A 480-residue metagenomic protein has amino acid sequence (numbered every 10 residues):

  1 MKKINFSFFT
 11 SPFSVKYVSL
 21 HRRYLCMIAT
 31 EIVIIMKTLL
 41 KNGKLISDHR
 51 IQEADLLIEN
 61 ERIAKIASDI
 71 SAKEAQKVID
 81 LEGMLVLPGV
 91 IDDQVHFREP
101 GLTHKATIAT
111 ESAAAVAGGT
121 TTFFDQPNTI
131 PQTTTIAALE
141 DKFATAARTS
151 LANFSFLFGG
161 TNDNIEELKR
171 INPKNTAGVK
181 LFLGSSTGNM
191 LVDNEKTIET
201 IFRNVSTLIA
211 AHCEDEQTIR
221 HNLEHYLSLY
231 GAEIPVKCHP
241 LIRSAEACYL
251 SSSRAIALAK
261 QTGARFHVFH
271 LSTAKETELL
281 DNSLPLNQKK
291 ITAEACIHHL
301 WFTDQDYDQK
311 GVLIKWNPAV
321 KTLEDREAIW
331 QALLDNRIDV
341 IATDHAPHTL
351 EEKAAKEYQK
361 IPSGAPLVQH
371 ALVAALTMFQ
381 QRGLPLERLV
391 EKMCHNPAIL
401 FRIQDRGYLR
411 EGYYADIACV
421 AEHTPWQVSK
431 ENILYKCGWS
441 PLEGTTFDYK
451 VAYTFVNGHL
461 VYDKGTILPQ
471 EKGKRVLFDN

Functional and structural regions predicted by a protein language model:
K16-S19, Y24-M27, E31-I32: Short, positively charged and aromatic/hydrophobic N-terminal segments
M36-L39, K44-P88: Histidine-rich, glycine-flanked metal-binding segment
G43, E357, E411-L477: C-terminal cap of metal-dependent C-N hydrolases
G43, E61, G83, Q94 (+14 more regions): Divalent metal-coordination and catalytic microenvironments
E82-T149: Metal-associated gating/positioning segment near the N- to mid-region
T145-G159: A glycine-rich helix N-cap at a beta->alpha junction
E166-I341: Histidine/acidic residue-rich metal-binding segments in metalloenzymes
E233-R254, L258-G263, L313, L334-D335 (+2 more regions): His/Asp/Glu-enriched, well-ordered alpha-helical/loop segment that forms or immediately abuts the divalent-metal
